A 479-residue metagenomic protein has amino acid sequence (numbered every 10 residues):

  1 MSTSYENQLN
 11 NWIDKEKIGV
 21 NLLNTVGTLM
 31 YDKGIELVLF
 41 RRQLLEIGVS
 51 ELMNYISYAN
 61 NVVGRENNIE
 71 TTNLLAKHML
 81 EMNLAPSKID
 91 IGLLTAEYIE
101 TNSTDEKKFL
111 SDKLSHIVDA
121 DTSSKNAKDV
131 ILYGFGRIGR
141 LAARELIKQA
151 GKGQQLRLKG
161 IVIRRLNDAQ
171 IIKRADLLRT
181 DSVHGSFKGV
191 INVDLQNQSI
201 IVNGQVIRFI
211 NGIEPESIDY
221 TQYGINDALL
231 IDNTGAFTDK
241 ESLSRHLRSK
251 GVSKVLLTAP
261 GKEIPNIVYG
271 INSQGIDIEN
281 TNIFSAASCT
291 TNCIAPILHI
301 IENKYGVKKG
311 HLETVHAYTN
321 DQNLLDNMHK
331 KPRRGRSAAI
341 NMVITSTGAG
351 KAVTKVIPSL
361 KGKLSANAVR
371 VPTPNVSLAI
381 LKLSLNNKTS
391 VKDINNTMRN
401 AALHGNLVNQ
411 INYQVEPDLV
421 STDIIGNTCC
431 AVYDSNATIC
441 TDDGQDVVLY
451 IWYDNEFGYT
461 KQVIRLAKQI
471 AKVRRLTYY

Functional and structural regions predicted by a protein language model:
S2-M53, K304-G306, G310-Q445: C-terminal substrate-binding/catalytic lobe of Rossmann-fold NAD(P)-dependent dehydrogenases
S2-N323, K331, R465-L466, K472 (+1 more regions): N-terminal Rossmann-like NAD(P) cofactor-binding subdomain of oxidoreductases, focused on the glycine-rich
A127-G134, I283-A286, A379-N386, V447-Y453: Short glycine-rich or small-residue beta-strand-to-loop segments that form or flank ligand, phosphate, metal/Fe-S
V202-I207, D443-Q445, L449: Beta-strand-turn-beta hairpins that frame and shape the catalytic cleft of phosphate-ester-processing enzymes
N292, K388-T389, F457-G458: A generic structural signal for alpha-helix starts
R370-P374, W452-Y459: Glycine-rich phosphate/pyrophosphate-binding beta-alpha loops
D446-N455, Q462-Y479: Generic C-terminus detector
